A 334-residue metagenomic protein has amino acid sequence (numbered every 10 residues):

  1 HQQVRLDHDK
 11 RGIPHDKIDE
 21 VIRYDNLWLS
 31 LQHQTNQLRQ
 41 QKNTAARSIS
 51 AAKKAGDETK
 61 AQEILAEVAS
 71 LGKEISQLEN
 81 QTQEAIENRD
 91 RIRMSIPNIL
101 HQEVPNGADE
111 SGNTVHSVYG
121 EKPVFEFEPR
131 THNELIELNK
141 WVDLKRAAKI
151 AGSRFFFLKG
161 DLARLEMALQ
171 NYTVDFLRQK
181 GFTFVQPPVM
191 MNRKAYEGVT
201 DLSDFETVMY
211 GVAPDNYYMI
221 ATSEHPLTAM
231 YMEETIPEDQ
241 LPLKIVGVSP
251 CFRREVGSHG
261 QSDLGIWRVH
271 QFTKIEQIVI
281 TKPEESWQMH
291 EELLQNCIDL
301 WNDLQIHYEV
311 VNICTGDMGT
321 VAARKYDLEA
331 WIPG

Functional and structural regions predicted by a protein language model:
H1-P123, W141: N-terminal alpha-helical targeting/anchoring segments
P14, V118-G334: TRNA-recognition modules of translation machinery and tRNA-sensing kinases, especially anticodon-binding
